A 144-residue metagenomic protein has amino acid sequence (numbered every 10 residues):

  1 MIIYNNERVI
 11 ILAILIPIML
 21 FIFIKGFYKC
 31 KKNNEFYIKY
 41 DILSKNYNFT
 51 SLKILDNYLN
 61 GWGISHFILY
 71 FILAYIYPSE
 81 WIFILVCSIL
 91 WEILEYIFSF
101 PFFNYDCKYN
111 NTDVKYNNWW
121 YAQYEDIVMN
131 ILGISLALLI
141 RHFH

Functional and structural regions predicted by a protein language model:
M1-Y124, V128-H144: Bulky hydrophobic segments
